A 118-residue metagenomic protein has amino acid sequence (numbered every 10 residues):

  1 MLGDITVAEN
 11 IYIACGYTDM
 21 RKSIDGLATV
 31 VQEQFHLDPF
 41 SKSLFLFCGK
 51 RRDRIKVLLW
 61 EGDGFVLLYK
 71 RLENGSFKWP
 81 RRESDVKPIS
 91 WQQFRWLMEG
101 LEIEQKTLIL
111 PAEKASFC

Functional and structural regions predicted by a protein language model:
M1-C118: Polybasic/polar functional segments that serve as interface/processing modules
